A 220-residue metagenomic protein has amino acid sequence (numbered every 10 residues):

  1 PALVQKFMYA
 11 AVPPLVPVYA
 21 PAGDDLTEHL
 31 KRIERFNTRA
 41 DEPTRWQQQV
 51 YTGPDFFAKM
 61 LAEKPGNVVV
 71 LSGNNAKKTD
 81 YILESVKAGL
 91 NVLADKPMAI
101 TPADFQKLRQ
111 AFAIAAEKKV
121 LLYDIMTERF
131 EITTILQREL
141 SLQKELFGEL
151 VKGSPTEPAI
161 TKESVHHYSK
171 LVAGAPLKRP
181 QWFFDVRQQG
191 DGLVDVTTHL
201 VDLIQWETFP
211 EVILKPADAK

Functional and structural regions predicted by a protein language model:
P1-L90, A103-L122: N-terminal glycine-/serine-/threonine-rich beta1-alpha1-beta2 phosphate-ribose binding loop of Rossmann-like
A2, T79-L83, Q106, E131-I135 (+1 more regions): A structural signal for well-ordered alpha-helical segments within the folded catalytic domains of diverse enzymes
E34-Q47, D55-A58, E149-H166, D218: Short mixed-charge
G73, K77, A99-I100, I125 (+1 more regions): Conserved aromatic-histidine-acidic binding/catalytic patches
G89, D95-P97: Short helix/strand-capping hinge loops at secondary-structure junctions that flank key functional elements
A99-P176, G190: A contiguous active-site-proximal alpha/beta segment in oxidoreductase catalytic domains
V172-K220: Rossmann-like dinucleotide-binding domain that binds NAD(P)(H)
